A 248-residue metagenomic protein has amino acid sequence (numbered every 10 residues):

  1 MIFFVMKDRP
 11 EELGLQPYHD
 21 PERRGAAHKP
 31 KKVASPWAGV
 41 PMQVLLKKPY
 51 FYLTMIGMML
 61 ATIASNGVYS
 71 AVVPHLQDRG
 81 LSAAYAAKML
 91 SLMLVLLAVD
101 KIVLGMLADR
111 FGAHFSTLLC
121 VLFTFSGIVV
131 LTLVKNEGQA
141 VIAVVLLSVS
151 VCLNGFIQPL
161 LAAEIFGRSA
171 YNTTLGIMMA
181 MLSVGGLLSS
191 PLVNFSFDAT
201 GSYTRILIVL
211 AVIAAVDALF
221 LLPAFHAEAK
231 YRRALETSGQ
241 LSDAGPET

Functional and structural regions predicted by a protein language model:
M1-K29, D217-F225: C-terminal membrane-cytosol helix-exit motif in multi-pass small-molecule transporters
Q43-M106, S189: Extracytoplasmic gate region of multi-pass secondary transporters
L76-Q77, L107-A108, L192-G201: Interfacial helix-cap and linker-helix signal at transmembrane-aqueous boundaries of multi-pass secondary transporters
R110-V121: Cytoplasmic membrane-interface "Motif A"-like loop-to-helix N-cap segments of 12-TM Major Facilitator Superfamily
F123-K135: C-terminal ends and interior cores of transmembrane alpha-helices in multi-pass membrane transporters/permeases
G138-L146: Paired small-residue
L153-F166: Intracellular juxtamembrane helix-capping segments at the cytosolic ends of symmetry-related transmembrane helices
F195-I213: A membrane-interface helix-boundary motif in multi-pass transporters
